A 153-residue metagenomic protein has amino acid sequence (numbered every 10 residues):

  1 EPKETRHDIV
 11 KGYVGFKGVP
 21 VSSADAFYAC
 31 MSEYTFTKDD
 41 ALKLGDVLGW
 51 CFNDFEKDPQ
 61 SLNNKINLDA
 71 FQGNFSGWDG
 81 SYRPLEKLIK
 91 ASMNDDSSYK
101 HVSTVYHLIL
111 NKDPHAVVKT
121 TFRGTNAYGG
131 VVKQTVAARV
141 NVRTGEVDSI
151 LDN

Functional and structural regions predicted by a protein language model:
E1-N153: Cystatin/cathelin-like cysteine-protease inhibitor module
